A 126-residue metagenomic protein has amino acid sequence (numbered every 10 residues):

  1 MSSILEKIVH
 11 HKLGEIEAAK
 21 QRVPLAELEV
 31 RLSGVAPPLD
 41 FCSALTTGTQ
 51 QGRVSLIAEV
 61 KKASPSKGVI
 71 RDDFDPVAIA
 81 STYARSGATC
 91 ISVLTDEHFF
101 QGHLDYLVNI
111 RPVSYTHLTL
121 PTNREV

Functional and structural regions predicted by a protein language model:
S3-R71: An N-cap/entry alpha-helix motif that binds or orients negatively charged groups
L56-A58, I91, L118: Hydrophobic faces of well-ordered beta-strands that scaffold small-molecule active sites in alpha/beta enzyme cores
S64-K67, E97-Q101, R124: Short, small-residue-enriched loops and turns at beta-alpha junctions that line or gate enzyme active sites
D75-T89: Alpha/beta enzyme core
G87, S114-Y115: Glycine-enriched alpha-helix->loop->beta-strand junction motifs that scaffold or abut catalytic
D96-I110: Active-site-adjacent beta->alpha loops and helix N-cap segments on the catalytic face of soluble alpha/beta enzymes
T116-T122: Conserved small/polar residues in nucleotide/adenosyl-binding loops
